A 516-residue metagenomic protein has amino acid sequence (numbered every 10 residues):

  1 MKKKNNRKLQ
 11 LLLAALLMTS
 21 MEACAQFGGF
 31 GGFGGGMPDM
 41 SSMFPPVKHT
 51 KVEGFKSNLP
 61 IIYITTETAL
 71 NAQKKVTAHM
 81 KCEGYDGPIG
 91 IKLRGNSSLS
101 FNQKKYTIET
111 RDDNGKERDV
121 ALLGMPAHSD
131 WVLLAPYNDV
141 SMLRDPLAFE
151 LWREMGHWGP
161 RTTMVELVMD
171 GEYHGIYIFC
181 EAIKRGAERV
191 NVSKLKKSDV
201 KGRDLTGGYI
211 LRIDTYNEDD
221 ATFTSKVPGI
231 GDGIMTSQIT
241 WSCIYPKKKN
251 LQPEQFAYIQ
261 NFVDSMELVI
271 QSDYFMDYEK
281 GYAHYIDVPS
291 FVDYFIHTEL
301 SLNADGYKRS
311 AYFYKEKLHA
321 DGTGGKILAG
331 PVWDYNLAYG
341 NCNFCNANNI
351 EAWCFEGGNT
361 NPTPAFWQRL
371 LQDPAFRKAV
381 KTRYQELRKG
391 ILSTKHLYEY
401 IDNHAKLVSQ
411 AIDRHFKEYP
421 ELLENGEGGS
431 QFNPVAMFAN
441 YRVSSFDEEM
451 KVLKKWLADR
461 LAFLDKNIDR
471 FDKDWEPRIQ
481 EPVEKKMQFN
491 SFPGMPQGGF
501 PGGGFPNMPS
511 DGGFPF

Functional and structural regions predicted by a protein language model:
K2-L12: Bacterial N-terminal signal peptides that target proteins for export
L12-E22: Bacterial N-terminal signal peptides
F27-M142, L147, P496, F500-F505 (+1 more regions): Conserved NTP-binding catalytic cores of kinases and kinase-like/nucleotidyltransferase enzymes across multiple kinase
G35-P38, S97, F101-N102, A221 (+3 more regions): Middle-to-C-terminal accessory/interaction subdomains
V76, I91, R118-L122, R144-D145 (+6 more regions): Short, solvent-exposed loop/turn and secondary-structure capping segments
Y106-E109, S129-A135, M142, E166 (+7 more regions): Structural recognition of the beta-strand scaffold that forms the well-ordered cores of secreted hydrolase catalytic
D112-G115, H128, A135, G156-W158 (+3 more regions): Internal "kinase-insert"/substrate-recognition segments embedded within catalytic cores of ATP-dependent enzymes
P136-D170: A conserved helix-loop-beta module that forms one wall/lid of the active-site cleft in ATP-utilizing catalytic domains
